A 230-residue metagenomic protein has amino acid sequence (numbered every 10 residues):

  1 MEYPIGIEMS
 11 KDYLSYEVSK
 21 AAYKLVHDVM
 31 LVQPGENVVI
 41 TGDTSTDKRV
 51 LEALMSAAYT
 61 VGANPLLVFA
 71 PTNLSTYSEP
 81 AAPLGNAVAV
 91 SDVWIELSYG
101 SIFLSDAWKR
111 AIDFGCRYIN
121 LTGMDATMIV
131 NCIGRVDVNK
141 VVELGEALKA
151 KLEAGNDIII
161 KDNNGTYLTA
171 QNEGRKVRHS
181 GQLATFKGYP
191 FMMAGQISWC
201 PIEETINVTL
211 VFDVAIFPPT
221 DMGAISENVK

Functional and structural regions predicted by a protein language model:
M1-A224: Active-site bordering "gate/hinge" segments that shape substrate access to catalytic or cofactor-binding pockets
A224-K230: Active-site and channel-lining beta-strand-loop segments that bind or position nucleotide-derived/phosphorylated
